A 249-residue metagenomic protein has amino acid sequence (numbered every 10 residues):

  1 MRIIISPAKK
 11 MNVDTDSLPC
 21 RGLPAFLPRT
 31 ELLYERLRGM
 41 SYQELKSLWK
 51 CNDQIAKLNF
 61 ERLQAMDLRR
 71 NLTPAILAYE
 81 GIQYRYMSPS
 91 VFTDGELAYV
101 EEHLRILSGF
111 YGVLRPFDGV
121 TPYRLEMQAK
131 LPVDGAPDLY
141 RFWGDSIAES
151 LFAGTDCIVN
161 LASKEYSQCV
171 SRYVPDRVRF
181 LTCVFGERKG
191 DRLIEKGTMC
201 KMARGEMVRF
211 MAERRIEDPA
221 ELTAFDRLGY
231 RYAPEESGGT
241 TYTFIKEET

Functional and structural regions predicted by a protein language model:
R2-S6, C157-N160: Short hydrophobic beta-strand segments
I4-V91: Active-site helix-to-loop segments that bind/position phosphate- or nucleotide-bearing substrates and donors across
P89-G238, T243-T249: Internal, well-folded beta-alpha domain core
